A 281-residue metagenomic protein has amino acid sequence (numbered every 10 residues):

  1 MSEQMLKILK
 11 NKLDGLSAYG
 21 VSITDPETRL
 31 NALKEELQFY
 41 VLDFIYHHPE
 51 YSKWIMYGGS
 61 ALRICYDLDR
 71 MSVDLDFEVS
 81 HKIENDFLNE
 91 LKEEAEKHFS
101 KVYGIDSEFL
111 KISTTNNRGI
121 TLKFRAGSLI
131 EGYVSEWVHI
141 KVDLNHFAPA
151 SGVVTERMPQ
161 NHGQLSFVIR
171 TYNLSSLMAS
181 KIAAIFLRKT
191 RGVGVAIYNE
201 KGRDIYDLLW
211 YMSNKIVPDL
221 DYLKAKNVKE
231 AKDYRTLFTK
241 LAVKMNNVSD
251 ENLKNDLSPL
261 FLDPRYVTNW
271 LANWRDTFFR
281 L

Functional and structural regions predicted by a protein language model:
M1-W54, C65-L68, S80-L281: Structured mid-to-C-terminal alpha-helical surface segments
Y57-S60: Glycine-rich beta-strand-to-loop/alpha-helix junction loops that act as flexible
S72: Anion-coordinating catalytic cores for phosphoryl-, nucleotidyl-, and glycosidic chemistry
F77: Structural signature of FAD isoalloxazine-binding scaffolds in flavoprotein oxidoreductases
